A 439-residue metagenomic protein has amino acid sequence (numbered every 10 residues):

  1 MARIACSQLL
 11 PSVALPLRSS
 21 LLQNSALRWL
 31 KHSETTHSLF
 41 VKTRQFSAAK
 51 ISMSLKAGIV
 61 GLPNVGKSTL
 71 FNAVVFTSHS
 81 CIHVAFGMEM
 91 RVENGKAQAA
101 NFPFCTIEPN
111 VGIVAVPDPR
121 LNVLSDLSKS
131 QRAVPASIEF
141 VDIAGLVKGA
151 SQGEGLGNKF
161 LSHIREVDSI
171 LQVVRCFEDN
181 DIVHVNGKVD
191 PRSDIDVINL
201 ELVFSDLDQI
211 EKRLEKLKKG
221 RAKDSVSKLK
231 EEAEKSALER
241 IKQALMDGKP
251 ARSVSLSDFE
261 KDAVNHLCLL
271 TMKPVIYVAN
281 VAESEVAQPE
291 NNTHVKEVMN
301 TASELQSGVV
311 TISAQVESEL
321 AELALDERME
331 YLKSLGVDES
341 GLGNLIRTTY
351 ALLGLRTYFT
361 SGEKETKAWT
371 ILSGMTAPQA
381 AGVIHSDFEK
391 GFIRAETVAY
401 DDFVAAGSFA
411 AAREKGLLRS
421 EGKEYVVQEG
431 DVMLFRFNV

Functional and structural regions predicted by a protein language model:
A2-L17, S25-D181, L217: Conserved G1/Walker A P-loop phosphate-binding module
R3-Q8, Q45-V60, V65, F71 (+3 more regions): C-terminal-of-GTPase-core extension/linker across diverse P-loop GTPases
V74, G153-L156, V185-K188, E290-H294 (+1 more regions): Short, glycine/charged-enriched secondary-structure capping and boundary segments
T77, G95-P103, N110-G112, R120-V123 (+10 more regions): Glycine-rich, flexible loop/turn motifs
F104, D118-L121, Q131-F140, E154-D168 (+9 more regions): Amphipathic alpha-helical transducer elements in NTP-driven molecular machines
F104, P109-G112, P119, D126-R132 (+14 more regions): Short capping/connector residues at structural and topological boundaries
G112, A144-S151, R165-K230, A244 (+2 more regions): Conserved Switch II/interswitch segment of TRAFAC-class P-loop GTPases
